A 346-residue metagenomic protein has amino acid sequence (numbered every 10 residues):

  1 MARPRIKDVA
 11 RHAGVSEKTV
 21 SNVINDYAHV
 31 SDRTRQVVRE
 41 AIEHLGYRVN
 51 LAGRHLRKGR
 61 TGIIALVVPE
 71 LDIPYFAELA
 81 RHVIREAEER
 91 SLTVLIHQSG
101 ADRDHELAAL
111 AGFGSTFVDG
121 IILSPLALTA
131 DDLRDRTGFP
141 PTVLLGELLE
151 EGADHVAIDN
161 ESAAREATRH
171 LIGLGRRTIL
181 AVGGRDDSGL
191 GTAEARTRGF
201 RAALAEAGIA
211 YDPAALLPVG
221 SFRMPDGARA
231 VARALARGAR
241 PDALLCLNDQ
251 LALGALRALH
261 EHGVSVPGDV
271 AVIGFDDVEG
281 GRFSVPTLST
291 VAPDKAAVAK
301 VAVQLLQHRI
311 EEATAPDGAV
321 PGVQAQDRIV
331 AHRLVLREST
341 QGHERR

Functional and structural regions predicted by a protein language model:
M1-G62, E344-R346: N-terminal helix-turn-helix DNA-binding module of bacterial transcription factors
H12, E17-N22, R57-E70, H170 (+1 more regions): Short beta-strand segments enriched in small/hydrophobic residues
D32, L45-G112, T116-G120, D186 (+1 more regions): Amphipathic helical "hinge" segments at domain boundaries
L51, P69-E78, I96-H105, V156-E166 (+5 more regions): Hinge/beta->alpha junction and helix N-cap segments in small-molecule ligand-binding domains
F117-S124, L180-G183, L217, G238-N248 (+1 more regions): Periplasmic-binding protein-like
S124-E166, D186, A210, Q250 (+2 more regions): Flexible loop/hinge segments that line or gate small-molecule binding clefts
T178, Y211-A215, V266-A271: Short acidic capping loops at alpha-helix termini that bridge into adjacent secondary structure
A232, A236-A243, N248-R346: Flexible loop/turn connectors
